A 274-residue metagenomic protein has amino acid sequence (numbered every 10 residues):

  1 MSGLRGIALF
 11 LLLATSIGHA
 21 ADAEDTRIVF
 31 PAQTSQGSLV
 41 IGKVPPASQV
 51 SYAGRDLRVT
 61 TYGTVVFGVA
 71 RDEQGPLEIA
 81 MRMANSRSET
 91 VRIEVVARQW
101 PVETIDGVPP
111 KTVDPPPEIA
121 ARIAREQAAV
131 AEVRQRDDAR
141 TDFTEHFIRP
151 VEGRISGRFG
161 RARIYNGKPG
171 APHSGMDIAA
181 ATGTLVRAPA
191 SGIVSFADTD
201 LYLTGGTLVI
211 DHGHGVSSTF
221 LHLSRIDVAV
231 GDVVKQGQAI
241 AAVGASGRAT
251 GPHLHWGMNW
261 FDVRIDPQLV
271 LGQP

Functional and structural regions predicted by a protein language model:
G6-S16: Bacterial N-terminal signal peptides
A21-R98: Ser/Thr-rich low-complexity repeats and stalk/linker segments
I79, I155, I178, G192 (+3 more regions): Terminal peptide-recognition signature
R92-T204: Surface-exposed, glycine-biased beta-strand/turn segments
L185-F196, V228-V243: Short, well-structured beta-strand-loop connectors
P189-S224, P252, G257: Zn2+-dependent peptidoglycan hydrolase active-site motif and core
T199, R225-V228, A245-R248: Short, conserved catalytic or interaction motifs in soluble domains
D232-P252, W256-P274: Extended, charge-rich intrinsically disordered regulatory tails
